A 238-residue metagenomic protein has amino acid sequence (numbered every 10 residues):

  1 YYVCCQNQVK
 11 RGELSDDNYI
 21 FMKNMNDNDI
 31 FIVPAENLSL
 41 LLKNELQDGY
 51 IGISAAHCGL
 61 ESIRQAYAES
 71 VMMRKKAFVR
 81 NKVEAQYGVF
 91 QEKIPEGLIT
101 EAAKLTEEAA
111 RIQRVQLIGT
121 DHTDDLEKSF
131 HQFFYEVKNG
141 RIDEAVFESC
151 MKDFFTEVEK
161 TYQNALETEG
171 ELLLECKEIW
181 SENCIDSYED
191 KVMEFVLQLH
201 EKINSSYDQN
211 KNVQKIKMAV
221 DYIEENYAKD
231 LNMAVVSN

Functional and structural regions predicted by a protein language model:
Y1-N7: Short glycine-/aliphatic-rich beta-strand segments at the starts of folded cytosolic domains
N7-N238: Cytosolic nucleotide-utilizing catalytic cores of signal-transduction proteins
